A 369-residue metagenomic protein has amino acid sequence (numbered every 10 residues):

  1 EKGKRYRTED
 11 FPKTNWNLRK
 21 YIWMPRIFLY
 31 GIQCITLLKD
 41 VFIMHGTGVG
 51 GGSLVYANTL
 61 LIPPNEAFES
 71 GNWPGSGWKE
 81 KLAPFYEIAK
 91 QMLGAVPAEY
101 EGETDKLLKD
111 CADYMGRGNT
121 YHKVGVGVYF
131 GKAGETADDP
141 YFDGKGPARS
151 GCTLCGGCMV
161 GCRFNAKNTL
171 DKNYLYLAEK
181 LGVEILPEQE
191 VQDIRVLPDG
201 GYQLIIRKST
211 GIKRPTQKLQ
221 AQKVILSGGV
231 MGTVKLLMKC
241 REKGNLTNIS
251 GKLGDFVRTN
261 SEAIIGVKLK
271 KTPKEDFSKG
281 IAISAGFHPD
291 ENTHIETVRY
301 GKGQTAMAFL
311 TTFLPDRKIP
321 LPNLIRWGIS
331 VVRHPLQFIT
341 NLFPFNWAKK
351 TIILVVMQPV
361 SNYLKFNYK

Functional and structural regions predicted by a protein language model:
G3-N15, F164, K172, K180 (+3 more regions): Glycine-rich loop(s) and the adjacent beta-strand/alpha-helix scaffold that form part
N15-R26, G31, F130-T153, D316-Q337: Charged, glycine/proline-rich intrinsically disordered loops and linkers
N17-Y100: Redox-cofactor-proximal catalytic regions of oxidoreductases
I32, L37-L38, Y56, G75 (+2 more regions): FAD cofactor-binding and catalytic pocket of flavoenzymes
C34-V41, G46, A95-E99, R117-Y129 (+1 more regions): A short alpha-helix-loop-beta-strand transition element characteristic of N-terminal alpha/beta dinucleotide-binding
V41, H45, G52, A67 (+5 more regions): C-terminal lid/capping helical subdomain adjacent to the catalytic/cofactor pocket in oxidative enzymes
G77-E190: Conserved redox-cofactor binding core of oxidoreductases
